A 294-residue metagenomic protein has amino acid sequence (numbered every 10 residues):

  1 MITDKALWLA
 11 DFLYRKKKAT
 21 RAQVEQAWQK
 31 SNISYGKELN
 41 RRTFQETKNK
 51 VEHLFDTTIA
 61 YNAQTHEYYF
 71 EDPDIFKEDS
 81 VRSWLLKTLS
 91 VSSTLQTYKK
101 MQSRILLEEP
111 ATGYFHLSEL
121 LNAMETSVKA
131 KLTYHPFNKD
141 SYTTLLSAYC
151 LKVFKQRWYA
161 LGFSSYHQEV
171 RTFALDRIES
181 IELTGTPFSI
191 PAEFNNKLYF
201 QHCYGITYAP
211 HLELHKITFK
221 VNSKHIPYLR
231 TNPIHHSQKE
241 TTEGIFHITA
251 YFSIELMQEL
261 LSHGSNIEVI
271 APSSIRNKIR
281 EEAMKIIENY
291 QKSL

Functional and structural regions predicted by a protein language model:
M1-S80, I287-L294: Short, basic/aromatic recognition patches that contact phosphate-bearing ligands
L7, R21, N49, A60-H135: Bulky hydrophobic/aromatic content
E67-Y69, K131, Y159-L161, I245-H247 (+1 more regions): General beta-strand recognition
V81-R82, G185, S189-E193, L229-P233: Short, charged, solvent-exposed linker or helix-capping segments at domain edges/interfaces that act as flexible hinges
S103-T218: Core beta-strand-centered patch of the WYL/Sm-like small regulatory domain
Y199-L294: Polybasic (Lys/Arg-rich)
